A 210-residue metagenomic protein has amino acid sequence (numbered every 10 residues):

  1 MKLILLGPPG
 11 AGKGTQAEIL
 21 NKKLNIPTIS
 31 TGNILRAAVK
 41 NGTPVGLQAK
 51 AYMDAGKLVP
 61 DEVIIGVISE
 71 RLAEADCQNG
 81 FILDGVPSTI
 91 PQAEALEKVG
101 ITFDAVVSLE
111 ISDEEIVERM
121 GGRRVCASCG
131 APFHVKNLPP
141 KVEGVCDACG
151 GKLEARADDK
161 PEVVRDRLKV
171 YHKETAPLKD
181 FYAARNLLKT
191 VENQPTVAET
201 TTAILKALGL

Functional and structural regions predicted by a protein language model:
M1-L210: Glycine-rich phosphate-binding loop of ATP-dependent small-molecule kinases
